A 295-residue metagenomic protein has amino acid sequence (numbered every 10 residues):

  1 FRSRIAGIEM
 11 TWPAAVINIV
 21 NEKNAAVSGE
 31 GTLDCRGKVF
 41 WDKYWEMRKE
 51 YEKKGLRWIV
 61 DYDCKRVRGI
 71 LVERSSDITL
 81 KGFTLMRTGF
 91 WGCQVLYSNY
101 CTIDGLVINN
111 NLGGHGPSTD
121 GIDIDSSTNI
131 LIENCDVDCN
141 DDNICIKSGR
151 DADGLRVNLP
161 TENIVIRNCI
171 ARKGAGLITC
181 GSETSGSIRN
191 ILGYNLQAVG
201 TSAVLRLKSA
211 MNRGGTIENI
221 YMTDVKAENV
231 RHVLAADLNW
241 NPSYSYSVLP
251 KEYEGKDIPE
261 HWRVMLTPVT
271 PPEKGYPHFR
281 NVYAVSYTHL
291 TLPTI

Functional and structural regions predicted by a protein language model:
F1-A26, K38-E52, I59-S76, W91-S98 (+3 more regions): Extracellular beta-strand-rich solenoid/capping regions of secreted or surface-exposed proteins that bind or remodel
V16, G69, G92, T119-G121 (+4 more regions): Structural detector of coil-to-beta-strand junctions
K23-T32, S76-M86, N99-L112, D120 (+7 more regions): Right-handed parallel beta-helix
T88, S182-T184, K208-T216: Glycine-centered low-complexity coil/loop motifs and glycine-rich tracts, especially the flexible linkers
G149-D151, G181-E183, A210, N239: Active-site beta-loop-alpha junctions enriched in small/polar residues
N212-Y283: C-terminal structural cap/anchor segments
T288-T294: Conserved small/polar residues in nucleotide/adenosyl-binding loops
